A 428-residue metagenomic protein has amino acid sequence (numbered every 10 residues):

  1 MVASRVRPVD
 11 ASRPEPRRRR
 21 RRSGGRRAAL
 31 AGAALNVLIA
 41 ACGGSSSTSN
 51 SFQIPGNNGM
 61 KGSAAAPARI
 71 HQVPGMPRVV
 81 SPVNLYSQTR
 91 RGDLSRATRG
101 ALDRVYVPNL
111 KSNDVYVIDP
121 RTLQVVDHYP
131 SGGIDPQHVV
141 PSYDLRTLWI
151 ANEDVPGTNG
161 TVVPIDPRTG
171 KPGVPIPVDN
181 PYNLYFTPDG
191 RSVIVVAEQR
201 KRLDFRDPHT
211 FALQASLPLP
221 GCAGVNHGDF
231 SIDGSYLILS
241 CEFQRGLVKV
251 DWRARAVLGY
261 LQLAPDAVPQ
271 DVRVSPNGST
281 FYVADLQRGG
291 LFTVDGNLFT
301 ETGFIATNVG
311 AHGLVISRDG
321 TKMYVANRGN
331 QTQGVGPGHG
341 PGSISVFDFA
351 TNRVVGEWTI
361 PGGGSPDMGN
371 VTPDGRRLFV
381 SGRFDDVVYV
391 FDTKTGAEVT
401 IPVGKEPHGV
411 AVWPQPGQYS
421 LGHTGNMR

Functional and structural regions predicted by a protein language model:
S4-A31: Bacterial N-terminal signal peptides that target proteins for export
L38-A41: C-terminal motif of bacterial Sec signal peptides marking the signal peptidase cleavage site
G43-R428: Predominantly soluble domains enriched in secretory-pathway, periplasmic, or organellar proteins
